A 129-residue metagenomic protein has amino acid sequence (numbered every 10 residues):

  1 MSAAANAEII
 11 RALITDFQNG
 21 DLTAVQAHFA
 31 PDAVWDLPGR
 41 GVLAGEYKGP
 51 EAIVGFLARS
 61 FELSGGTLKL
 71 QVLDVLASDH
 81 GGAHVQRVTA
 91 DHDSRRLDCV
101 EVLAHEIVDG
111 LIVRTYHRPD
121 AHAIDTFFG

Functional and structural regions predicted by a protein language model:
M1-P31, T126-G129: Short, low-complexity N-terminal intrinsically disordered segments enriched in polar/charged residues
V25, A77-G81, H105-I112: Short, solvent-exposed coil/turn segments at beta-strand boundaries
F29, V88-A90, L103, R118-P119: Short beta-strand segments enriched in hydrophobic/aromatic residues within well-folded beta-rich domains
A30-S78: A solvent-exposed, acidic/Ser-Thr-rich amphipathic alpha-helical stretch
E46, S94-L97, I124-G129: A short, polar/proline- and glycine-enriched secondary-structure boundary/capping micro-motif
L70-L76, R87-T89, V100-E106: Hydrophobic/aromatic beta-strand elements that line small-molecule binding cavities or substrate pockets in beta-rich
L103-T126: Short beta-strand edge/turn micro-motifs at domain boundaries
